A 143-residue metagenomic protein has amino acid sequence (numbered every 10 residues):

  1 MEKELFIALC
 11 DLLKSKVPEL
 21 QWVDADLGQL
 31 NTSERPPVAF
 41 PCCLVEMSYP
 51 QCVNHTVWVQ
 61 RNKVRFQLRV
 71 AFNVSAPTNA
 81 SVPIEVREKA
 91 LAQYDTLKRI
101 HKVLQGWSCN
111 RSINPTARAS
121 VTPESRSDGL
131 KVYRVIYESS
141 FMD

Functional and structural regions predicted by a protein language model:
M1-P36, S48-D143: Charged, amphipathic alpha-helical segments and their flanking helix caps
P41-M47: Low-complexity, acidic Ser/Thr/Pro/Gly-rich terminal tails and inter-domain linkers that flank the onset of structured
